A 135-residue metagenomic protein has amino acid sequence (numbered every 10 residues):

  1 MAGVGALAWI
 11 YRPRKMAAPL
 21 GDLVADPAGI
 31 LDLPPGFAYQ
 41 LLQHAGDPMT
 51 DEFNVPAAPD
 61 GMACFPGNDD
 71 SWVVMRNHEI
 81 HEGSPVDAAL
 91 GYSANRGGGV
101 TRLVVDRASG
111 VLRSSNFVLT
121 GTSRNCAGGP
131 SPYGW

Functional and structural regions predicted by a protein language model:
M1-P13: N-terminal export signals
A2-G3, M49, D69, W135: Generic hydrophobic alpha-helical segments
P19-P59, A63-F117: Beta-propeller domains
S109-W135: A conserved hydrophobic secondary-structure block that centers on an alpha-helix together with its immediately flanking
